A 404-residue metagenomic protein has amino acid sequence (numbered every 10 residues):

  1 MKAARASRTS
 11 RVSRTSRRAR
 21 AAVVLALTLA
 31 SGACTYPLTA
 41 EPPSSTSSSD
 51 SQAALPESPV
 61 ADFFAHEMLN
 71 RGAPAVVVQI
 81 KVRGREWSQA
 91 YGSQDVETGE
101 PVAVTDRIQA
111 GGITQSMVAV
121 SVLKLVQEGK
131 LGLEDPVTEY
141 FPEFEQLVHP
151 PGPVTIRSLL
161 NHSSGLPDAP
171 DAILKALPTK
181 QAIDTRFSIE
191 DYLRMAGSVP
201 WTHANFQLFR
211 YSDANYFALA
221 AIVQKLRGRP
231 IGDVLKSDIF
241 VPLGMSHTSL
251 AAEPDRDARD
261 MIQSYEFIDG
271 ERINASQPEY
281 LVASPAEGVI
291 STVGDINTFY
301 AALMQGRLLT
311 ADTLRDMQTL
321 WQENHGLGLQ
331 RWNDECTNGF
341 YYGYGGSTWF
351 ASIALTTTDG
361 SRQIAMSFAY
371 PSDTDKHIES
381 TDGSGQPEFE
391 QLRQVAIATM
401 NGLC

Functional and structural regions predicted by a protein language model:
M1-P43: Secretory targeting and sorting signals
C34-A90, Q277-C404: Catalytic loop of the DD-peptidase/beta-lactamase superfamily, centered on the K-T-G motif and neighboring
P56, V60, A110, T114 (+4 more regions): Hydrophobic (often cysteine-bearing) scaffold residues that line and stabilize catalytic clefts of nucleotide/cofactor
F64, G84, Q115-V118, V122 (+7 more regions): Residue-level preference for non-acidic, small/hydrophobic
G72-P74, E97-S158, W201-S212, S284-E287: Short active-site loop at a secondary-structure junction that contains or immediately precedes the catalytic residue(s)
K81, Q94-D95, P136-F144, I173-T179 (+2 more regions): Short linear capping/connector segments at secondary-structure termini
W87-Q89, T98-E100, P167-P170, T374-D375: Short, solvent-exposed loop/turn elements at domain surfaces
V148-Y344, I353: Short, surface-exposed loop or secondary-structure junction motifs that flank catalytic or metal-binding residues
